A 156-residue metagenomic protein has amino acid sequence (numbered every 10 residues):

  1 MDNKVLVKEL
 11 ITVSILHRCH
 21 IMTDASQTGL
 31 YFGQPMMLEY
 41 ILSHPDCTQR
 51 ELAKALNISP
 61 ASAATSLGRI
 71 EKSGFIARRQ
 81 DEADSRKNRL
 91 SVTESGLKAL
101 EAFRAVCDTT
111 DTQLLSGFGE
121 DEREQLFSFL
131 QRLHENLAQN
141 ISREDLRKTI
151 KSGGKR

Functional and structural regions predicted by a protein language model:
M1-T28, R156: N-terminal leader segment of winged-helix/HTH proteins
N3-K4, S59-P60, N88-V92, D145-R156: Membrane-interacting alpha-helical segments
I11, E39-S43, R104, Q131: Short, locally clustered residues in the helix-turn-helix/winged-helix DNA-binding domain
I15, C19-S62, D145: N-terminal helix-turn-helix DNA-binding core of bacterial DNA-binding proteins
G68-Q131, E135: Charged, amphipathic alpha-helical coiled-coil/dimerization segments
D121-R156: C-terminal regulatory/oligomerization modules of transcriptional regulators
